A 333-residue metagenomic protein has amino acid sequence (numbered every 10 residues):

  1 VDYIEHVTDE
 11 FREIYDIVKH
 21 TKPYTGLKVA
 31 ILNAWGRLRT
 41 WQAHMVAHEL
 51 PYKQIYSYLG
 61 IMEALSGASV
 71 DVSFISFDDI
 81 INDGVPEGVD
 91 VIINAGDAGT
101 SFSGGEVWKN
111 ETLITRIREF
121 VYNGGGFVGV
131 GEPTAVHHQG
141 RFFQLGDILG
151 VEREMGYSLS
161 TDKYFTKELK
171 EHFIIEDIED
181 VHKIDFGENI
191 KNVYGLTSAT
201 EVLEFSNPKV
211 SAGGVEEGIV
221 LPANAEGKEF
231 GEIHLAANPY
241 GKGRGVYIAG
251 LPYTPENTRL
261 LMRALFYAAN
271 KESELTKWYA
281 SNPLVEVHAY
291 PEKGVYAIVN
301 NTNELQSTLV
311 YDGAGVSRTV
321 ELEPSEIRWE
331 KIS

Functional and structural regions predicted by a protein language model:
V1, V46-Y52, N94-K109, L251: The substrate-binding groove and active-site-proximal loops of carbohydrate-active enzymes, especially glycoside
V1-G60, Y157-T161, I184-N189, P222-E226 (+4 more regions): Hydrophobic targeting/anchoring helices
W41, Y157, D162-G241, P252-R259 (+2 more regions): Catalytic beta-strand/loop cores that center a nucleophilic Ser/Cys/Thr and support acyl-enzyme chemistry
A64-G84: A short, well-structured beta->alpha microelement
V85-I92: Short acidic/histidine-rich motifs immediately flanking catalytic phosphotransfer sites in two-component signaling
G104-G187: A glycine-rich, often tryptophan-bearing local segment used as a flexible ligand/cofactor-contacting loop or short
V130-G131, E204, I248: Generic beta-sheet signal
T319-S333: C-terminal beta-strand-rich structural cap/linker in extracellular carbohydrate-active enzymes
